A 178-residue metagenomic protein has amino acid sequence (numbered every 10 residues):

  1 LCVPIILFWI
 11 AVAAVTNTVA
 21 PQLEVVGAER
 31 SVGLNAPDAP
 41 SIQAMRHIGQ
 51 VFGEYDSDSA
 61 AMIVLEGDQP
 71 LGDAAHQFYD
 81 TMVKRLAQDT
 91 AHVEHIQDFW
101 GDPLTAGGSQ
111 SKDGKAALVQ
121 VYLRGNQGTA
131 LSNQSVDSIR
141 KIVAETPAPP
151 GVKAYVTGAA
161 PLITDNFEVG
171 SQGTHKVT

Functional and structural regions predicted by a protein language model:
L1-T178: Feature of extramembrane
